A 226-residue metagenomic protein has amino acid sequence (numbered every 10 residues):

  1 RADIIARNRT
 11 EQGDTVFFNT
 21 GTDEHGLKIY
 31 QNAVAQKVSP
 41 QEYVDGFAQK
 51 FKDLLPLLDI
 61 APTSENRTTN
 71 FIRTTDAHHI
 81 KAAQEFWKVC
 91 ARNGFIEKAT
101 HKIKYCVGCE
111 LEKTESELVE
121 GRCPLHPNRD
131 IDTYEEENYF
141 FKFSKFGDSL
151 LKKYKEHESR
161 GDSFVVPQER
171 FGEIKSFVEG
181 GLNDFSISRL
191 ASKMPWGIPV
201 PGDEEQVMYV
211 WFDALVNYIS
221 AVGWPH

Functional and structural regions predicted by a protein language model:
R1-I96, V107: N-terminal Rossmann-like or analogous alpha/beta NTP/dinucleotide-binding catalytic cores that position adenine
R1-T20, H78-E85, V89, Y134-H226: Structured secondary-structure scaffolds
A2-T10, Q36-P40, I103-C109, R122-P124 (+2 more regions): Short, mixed-charge, low-aromatic patches
I29, A33, F71, K113 (+2 more regions): Short clusters of hydrophobic/aromatic residues that line enzyme substrate/ligand-binding pockets
I29-Q31, L111, S116-L118, K152-K153 (+1 more regions): Short, solvent-exposed loop/turn and secondary-structure capping segments
F47-A48, C123-H126, V178: Short amphipathic alpha-helical coiled-coil/interface segments
D59-F71, A91-K104, S116-E117, T133-Y134 (+2 more regions): Short secondary-structure capping/junction motifs at helix and strand boundaries
N93-L151: Cys/His-rich short segments
